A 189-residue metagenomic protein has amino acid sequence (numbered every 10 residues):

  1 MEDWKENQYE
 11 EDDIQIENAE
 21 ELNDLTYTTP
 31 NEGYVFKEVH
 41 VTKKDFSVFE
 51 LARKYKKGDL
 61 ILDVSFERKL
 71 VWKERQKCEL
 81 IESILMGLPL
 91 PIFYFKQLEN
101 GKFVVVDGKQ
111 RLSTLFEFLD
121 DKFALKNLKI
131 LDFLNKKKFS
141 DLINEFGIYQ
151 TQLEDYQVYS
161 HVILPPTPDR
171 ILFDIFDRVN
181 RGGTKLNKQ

Functional and structural regions predicted by a protein language model:
E2-E50, V64-Q189: Basic- and aromatic-enriched surface patches that contact anionic nucleotides/nucleic acids
K57-S65: A short, surface-exposed helix-loop junction/capping segment
